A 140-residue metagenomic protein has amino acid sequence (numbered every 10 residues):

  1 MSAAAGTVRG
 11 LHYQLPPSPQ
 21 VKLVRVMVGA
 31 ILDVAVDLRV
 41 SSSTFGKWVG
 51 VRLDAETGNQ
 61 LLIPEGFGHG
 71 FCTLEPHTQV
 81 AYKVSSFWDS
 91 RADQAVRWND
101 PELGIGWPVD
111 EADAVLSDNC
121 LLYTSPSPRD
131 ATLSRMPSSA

Functional and structural regions predicted by a protein language model:
M1-N59, C72-Q79, V84-S125: Non-catalytic, conserved peripheral segments adjacent to functional cores
H69: Active-site micro-motifs of SAM-dependent methyltransferase domains
Y123-A140: Single conserved hydrophobic/aromatic residue that forms the stacking wall/gate of nucleotide- or nucleobase-binding
